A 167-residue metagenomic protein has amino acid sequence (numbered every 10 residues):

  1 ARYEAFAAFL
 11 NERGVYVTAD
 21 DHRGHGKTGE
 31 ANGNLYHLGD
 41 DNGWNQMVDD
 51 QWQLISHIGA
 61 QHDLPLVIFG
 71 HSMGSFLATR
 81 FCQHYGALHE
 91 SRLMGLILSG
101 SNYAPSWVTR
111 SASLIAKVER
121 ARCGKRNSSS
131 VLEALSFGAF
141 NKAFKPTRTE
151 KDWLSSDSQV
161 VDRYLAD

Functional and structural regions predicted by a protein language model:
R2, A7-G33: Conserved alpha/beta-hydrolase
F9, H57, H84, L88: Active-site catalytic microenvironments for nucleophilic, acid-base chemistry
G14-V15, D63-P65: Short coil/turn segments at beta-strand junctions that form active-site/ligand-binding loops
H37-V48: A short acidic, glycine-rich active-site loop that binds or catalyzes chemistry on phosphate/adenosine moieties
Q46-L64: Conserved acidic catalytic loop of the alpha/beta-hydrolase fold
I68-G70, S99: Short beta-strand immediately N-terminal to the catalytic nucleophile in serine-hydrolase-like folds
G70-G74, A78: Gly/Ala-rich beta-loop-alpha elbow adjacent to hydrolase catalytic centers
A78-D167: Alpha/beta-hydrolase-fold enzymes
